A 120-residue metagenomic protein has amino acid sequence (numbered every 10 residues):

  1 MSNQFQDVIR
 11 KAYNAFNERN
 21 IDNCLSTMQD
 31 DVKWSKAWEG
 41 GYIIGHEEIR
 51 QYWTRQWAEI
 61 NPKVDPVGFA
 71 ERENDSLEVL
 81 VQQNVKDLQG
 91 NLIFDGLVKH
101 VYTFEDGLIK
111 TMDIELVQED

Functional and structural regions predicted by a protein language model:
M1-T27, D120: Short, low-complexity N-terminal intrinsically disordered segments enriched in polar/charged residues
Q4, S35, R50-D120: A beta-strand edge to alpha-helix "cap/lid" segment located at domain peripheries
W38-G40: Short histidine/acidic/glycine/proline-rich micro-motifs that form metal- and phosphate-coordinating active-site loops
